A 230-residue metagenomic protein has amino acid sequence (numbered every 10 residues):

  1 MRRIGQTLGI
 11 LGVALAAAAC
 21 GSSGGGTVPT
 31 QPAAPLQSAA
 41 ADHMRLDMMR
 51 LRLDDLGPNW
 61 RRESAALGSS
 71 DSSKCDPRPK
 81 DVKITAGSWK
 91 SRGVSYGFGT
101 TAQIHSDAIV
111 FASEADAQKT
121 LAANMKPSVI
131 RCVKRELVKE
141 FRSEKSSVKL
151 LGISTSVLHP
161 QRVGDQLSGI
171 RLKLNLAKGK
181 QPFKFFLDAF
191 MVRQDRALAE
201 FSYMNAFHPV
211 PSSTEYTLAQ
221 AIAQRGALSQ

Functional and structural regions predicted by a protein language model:
M1-I10: Bacterial N-terminal signal peptides that target proteins for export
A16-A19: C-terminal motif of bacterial Sec signal peptides marking the signal peptidase cleavage site
G21-G24: Bacterial signal peptide processing site
G26-T100, A223-Q230: Extracytoplasmic low-complexity, Pro/Thr/Ser/Ala/Gly-rich segments that lie immediately after a secretion/anchoring
A40-D42, I104-A112, M204-S212: Second-shell loop/turn segments in exported
R50-L53, G57, A108, Q118-A122 (+2 more regions): Extracytoplasmic/secreted envelope proteins and their assembly/folding machinery, especially bacterial periplasmic
R61-Q181: A small/polar (G/S/T-enriched), proline-flanked helix-loop surface module common in exported/cell-envelope proteins
S147-R225, Q230: A short, solvent-exposed beta-edge/loop patch
